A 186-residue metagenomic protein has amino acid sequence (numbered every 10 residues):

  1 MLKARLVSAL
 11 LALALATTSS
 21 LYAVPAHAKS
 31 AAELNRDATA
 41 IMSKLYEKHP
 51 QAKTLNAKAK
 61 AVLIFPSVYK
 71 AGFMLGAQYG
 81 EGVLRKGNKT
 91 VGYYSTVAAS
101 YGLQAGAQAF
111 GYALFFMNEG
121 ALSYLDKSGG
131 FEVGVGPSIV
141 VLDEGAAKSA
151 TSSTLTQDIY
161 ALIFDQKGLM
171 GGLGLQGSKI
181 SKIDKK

Functional and structural regions predicted by a protein language model:
M1-R5: Positively charged n-region of N-terminal signal peptides that target proteins for export
V7-L15: Sec-dependent N-terminal signal peptides
L15-P25: C-terminal segment of classical bacterial N-terminal signal peptides
H27-K186: Small-residue-enriched, tightly packed secondary-structure blocks
